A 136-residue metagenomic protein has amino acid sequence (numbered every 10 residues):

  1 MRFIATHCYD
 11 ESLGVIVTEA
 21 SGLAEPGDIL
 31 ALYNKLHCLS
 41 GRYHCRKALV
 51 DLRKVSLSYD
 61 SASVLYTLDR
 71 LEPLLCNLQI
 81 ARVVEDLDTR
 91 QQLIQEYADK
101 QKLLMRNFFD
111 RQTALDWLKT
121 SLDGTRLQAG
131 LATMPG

Functional and structural regions predicted by a protein language model:
M1-G136: Amphipathic, Lys/Arg-enriched alpha-helical "gate/interface" segment within cytosolic domains that mediates
